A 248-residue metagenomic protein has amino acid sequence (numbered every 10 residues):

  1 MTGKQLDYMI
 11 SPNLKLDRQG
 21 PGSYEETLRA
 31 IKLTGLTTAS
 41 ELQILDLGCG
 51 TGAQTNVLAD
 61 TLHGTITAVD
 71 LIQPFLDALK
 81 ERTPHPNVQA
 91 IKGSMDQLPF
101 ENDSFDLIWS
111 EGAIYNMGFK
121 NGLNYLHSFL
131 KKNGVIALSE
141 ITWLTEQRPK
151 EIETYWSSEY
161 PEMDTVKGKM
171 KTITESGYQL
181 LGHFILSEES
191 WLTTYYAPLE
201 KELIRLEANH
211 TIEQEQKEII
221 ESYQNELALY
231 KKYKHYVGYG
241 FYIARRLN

Functional and structural regions predicted by a protein language model:
Y8-S23: Class I SAM-dependent methyltransferase Rossmann-like catalytic core, especially the SAM/SAH-binding loop
G20-S40: Conserved alpha-helix/loop element of class I SAM-dependent methyltransferases that forms part of the SAM/SAH-binding
L45-L47, T51-Q97: Class I SAM-dependent methyltransferase SAM/SAH-binding core
D96-L107: A short acidic, Gly/Pro-enriched loop at the edge of an enzyme's catalytic core that lines a small-molecule cofactor
L107-K120: A short SAM/SAH-binding and catalytic strip from SAM-dependent methyltransferases
N121-V135: A short glycine-rich, Lys/Arg-flanked "PGG" loop and its adjoining helix->strand segment in the class I
I141-Y160: Short, glycine-/aromatic-enriched active-site segment of Class I SAM-dependent methyltransferases
F184-N248: Conserved Class I S-adenosyl-L-methionine
